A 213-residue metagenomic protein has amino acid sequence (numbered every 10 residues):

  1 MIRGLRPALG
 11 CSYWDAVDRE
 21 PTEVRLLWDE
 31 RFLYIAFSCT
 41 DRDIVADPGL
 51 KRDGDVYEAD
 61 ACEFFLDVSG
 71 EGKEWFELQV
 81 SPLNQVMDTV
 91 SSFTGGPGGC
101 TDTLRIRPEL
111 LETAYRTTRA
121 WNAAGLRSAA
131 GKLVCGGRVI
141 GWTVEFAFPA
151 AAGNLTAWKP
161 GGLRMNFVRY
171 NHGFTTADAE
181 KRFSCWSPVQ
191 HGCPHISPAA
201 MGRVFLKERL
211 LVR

Functional and structural regions predicted by a protein language model:
M1-R213: Structural preference for beta-rich elements and adjacent junctions enriched in aromatics
